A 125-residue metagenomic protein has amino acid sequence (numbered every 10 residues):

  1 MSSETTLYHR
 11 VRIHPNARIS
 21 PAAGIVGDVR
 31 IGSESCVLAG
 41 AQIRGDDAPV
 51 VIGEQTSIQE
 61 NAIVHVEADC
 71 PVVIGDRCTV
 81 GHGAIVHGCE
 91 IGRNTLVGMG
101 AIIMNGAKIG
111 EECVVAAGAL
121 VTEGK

Functional and structural regions predicted by a protein language model:
M1-N16: Terminal amphipathic alpha-helical/low-complexity segments used for targeting or macromolecular assembly
T6-Y8, D69, G88-E90: Generic structural signal for short, solvent-exposed loop/turn connectors between secondary structure elements
P15, S20-P21, V26-G27, G32-S33 (+13 more regions): Left-handed beta-helix
